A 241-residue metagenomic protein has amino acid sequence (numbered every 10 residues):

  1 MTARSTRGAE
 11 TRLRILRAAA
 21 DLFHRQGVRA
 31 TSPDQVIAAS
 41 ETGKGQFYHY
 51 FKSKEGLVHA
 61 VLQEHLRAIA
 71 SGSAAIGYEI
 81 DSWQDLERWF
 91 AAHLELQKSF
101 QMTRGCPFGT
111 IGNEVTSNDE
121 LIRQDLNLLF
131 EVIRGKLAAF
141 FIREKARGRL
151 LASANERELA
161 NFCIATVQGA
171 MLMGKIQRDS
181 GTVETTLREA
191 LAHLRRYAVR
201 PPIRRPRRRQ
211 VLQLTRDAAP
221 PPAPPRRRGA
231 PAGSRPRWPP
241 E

Functional and structural regions predicted by a protein language model:
M1-E10, R200-R216, R228, R237-W238: N-terminal intrinsically disordered/low-complexity leader segments
T11-A19, V36, V61-H65, I69 (+1 more regions): Generic hydrophobic, amphipathic alpha-helix propensity
R14, L22-G56, A60: Helix-turn-helix
A60, A74-R104, E156, A160: Hydrophobic alpha-helical connector segments
I80, Q84, Q124-L128, A146-F162 (+2 more regions): All-alpha amphipathic helical-bundle segments outside canonical DNA-binding/catalytic cores that form hydrophobic
D85, S99-Q124: Amphipathic alpha-helical segments used for helix-helix packing
L96-S99, R143, I164-G181, H193-I203: Amphipathic C-terminal alpha-helical segment
N118-E120, E131-L159, R196-I203: Hydrophobic alpha-helical bundle segments that form small-molecule/ligand-binding pockets
